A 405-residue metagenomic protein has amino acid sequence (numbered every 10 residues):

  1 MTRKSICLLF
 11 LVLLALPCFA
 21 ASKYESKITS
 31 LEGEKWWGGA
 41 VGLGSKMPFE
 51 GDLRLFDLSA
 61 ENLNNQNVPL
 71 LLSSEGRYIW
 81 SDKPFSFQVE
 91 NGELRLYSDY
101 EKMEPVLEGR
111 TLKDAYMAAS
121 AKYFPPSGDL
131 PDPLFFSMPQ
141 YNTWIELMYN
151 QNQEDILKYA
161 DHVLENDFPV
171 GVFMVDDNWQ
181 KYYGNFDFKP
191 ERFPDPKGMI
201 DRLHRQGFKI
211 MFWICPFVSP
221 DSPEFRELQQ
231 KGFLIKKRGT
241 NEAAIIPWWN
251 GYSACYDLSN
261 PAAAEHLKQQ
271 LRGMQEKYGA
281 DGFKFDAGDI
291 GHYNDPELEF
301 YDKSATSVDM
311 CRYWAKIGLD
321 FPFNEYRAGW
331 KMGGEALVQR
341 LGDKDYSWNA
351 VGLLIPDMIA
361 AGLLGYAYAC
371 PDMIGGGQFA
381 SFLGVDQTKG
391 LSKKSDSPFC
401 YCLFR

Functional and structural regions predicted by a protein language model:
M1-S5: Positively charged n-region of N-terminal signal peptides that target proteins for export
L8-P17: Bacterial N-terminal signal peptides
A20-F135, Q153-E165: Catalytic and substrate-binding clefts that recognize carbohydrates or anionic sugar/phosphate headgroups
E50, P169-R405: Aromatic- and carboxylate-enriched substrate-binding clefts and catalytic-loop regions of carbohydrate-active enzymes
Y116-M117, Q151-I156, A263, S307 (+1 more regions): Phosphate/oxyanion-binding active-site loops and adjacent basic polyanion-contact surfaces
P131-E146, E242-C255: N-terminal small/glycine-rich loop or linker at the start of catalytic domains across soluble metabolic enzymes
I145-M148, G375: A generic structural motif
Q151-E154, K158, F173-N178: Active-site pocket-lining segments that scaffold enzyme catalytic pockets across diverse folds
